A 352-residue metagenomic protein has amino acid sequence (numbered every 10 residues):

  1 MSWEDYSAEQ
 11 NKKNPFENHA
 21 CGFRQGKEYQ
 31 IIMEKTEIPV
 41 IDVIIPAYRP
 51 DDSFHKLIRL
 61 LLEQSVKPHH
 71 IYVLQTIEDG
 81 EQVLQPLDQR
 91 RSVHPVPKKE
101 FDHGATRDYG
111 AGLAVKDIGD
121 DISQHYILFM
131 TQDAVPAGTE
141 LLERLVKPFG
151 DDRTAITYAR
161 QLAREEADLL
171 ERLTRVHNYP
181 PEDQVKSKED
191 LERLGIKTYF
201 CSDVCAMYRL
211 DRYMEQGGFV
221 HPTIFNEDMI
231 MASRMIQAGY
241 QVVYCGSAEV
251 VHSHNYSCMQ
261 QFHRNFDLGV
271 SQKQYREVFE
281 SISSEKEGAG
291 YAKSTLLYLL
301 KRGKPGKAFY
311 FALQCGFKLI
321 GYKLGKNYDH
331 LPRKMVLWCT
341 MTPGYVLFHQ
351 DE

Functional and structural regions predicted by a protein language model:
R49-E63: Short, well-formed alpha-helical segments that are part of the catalytic scaffolds of diverse glycosyltransferases
P97-G119: Glycine-rich, basic loop-to-helix element that forms the pyrophosphate-binding segment of sugar-nucleotide handling
S123-V135: Short beta-strand-to-loop acidic/aromatic patch adjacent to the donor-nucleotide binding site
V135, T139-E171: Conserved donor NDP-sugar-binding/catalytic core segment of glycosyltransferases
A159, H177-T198: Short, flexible, basic/aromatic active-site loop/helix in glycosyltransferases
K188-Y208, I224, R276: A recurrent flexible, glycine/aromatic-enriched loop bordering the glycosyltransferase active site that acts as
I224-M231: Acidic donor-binding loop at a coil-to-helix junction in glycosyltransferase catalytic cores that engages
V242, A248-G321: Active-site-adjacent helix/loop segment of glycosyltransferases that harbors family-specific signature motifs
